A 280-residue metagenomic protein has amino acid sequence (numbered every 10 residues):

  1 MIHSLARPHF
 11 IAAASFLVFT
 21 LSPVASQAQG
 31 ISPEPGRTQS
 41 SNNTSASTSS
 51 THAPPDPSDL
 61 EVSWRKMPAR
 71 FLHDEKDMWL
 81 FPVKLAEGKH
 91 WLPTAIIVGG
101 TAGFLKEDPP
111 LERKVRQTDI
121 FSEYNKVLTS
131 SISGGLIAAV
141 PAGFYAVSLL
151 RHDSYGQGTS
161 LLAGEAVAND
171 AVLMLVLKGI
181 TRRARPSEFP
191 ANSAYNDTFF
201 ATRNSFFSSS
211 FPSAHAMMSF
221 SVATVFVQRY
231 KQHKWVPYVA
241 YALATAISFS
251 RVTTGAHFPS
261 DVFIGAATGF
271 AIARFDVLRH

Functional and structural regions predicted by a protein language model:
I2-A13, I132: Bacterial N-terminal signal peptides that target proteins for export
H3, Q29, E34, P190-H280: Membrane-embedded catalytic cores of phosphoryl/pyrophosphoryl-handling enzymes
I11-P23: Bacterial N-terminal signal peptides
V24-I132, I137-L150, G179-I180, S187-S209 (+1 more regions): N-terminal targeting leaders of membrane proteins
T94, V98, A102, A138-P141 (+7 more regions): Alpha-helical transmembrane spans of integral membrane proteins, capturing the lipid-embedded, hydrophobic core of TM
N125-V127, S154-L162, F207-S208, T254-G255: Extracellular loop and loop/strand-boundary signature of outer-membrane beta-barrel proteins
G135, A139, L162, W235-A242: Alpha-helical transmembrane segments of integral membrane proteins
V147-L173, P237: Interfacial segments of alpha-helical transmembrane regions
